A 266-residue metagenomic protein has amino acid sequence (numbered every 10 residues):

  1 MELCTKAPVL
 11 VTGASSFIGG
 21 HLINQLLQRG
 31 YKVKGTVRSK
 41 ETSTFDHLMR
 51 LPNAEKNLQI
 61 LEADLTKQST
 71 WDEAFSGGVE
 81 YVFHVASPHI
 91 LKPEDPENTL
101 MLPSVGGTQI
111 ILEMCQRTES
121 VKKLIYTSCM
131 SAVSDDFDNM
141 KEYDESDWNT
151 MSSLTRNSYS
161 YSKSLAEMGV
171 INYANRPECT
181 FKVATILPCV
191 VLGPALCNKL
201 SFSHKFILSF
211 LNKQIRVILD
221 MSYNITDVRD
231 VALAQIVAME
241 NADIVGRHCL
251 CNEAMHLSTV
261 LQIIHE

Functional and structural regions predicted by a protein language model:
E2-V33: N-terminal Rossmann NAD(P)H-binding glycine-rich loop of SDR-like oxidoreductase domains
K40-S43, M49-G106: NAD(P)H-binding glycine-rich loop region in Rossmannoid oxidoreductase-like domains and their noncatalytic homologs
P88, E94-Y159, A184: Conserved Rossmann-fold NAD(P)-dependent oxidoreductase catalytic core, especially the SDR/UDP-sugar
P93-E94, T150-T155, C197-N198, H204-T226 (+1 more regions): A conserved pocket-lining segment of Rossmann-fold NAD(P)-dependent short-chain dehydrogenase/reductase
S153-A184: Active-site Tyr-X1-5-Lys
P177-F181, G193-F206, A238-H248: Glycine/proline-rich active-site loop of Rossmann-fold NAD(P)-dependent oxidoreductases
A234-E266: Mid/C-terminal beta-alpha module of Rossmann-like enzyme folds, strongest in SDR-family dehydrogenases/epimerases
